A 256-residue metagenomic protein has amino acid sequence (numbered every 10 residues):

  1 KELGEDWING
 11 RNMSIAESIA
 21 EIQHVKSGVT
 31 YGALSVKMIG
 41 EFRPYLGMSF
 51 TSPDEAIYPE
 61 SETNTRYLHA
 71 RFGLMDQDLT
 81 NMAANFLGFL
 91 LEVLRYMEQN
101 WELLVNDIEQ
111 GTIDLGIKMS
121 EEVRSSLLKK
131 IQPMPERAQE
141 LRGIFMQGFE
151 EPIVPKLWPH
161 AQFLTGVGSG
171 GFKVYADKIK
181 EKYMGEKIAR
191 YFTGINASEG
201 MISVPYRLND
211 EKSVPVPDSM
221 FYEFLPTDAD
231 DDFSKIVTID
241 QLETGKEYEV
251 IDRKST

Functional and structural regions predicted by a protein language model:
K1-A33, K37, A56: Conserved adenylate-forming
V25-T256: Active-site glycine/GP-rich loop and adjacent strand/helix microenvironment that borders small-molecule binding pockets
